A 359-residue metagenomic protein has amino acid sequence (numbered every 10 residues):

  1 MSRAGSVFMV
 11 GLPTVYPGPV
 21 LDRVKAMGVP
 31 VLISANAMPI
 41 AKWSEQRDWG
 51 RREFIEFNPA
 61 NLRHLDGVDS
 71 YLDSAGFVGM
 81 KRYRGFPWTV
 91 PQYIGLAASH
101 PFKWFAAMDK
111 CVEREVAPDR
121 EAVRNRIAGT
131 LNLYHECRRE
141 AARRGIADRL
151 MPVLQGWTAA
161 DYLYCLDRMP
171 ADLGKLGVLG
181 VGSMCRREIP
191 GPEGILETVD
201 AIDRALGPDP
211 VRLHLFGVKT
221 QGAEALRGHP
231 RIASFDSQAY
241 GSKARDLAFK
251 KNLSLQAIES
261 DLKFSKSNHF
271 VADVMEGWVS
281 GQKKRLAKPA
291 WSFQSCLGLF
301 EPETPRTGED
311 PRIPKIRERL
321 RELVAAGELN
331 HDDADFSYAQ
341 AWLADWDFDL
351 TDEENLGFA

Functional and structural regions predicted by a protein language model:
M1-R138, L299, P311, R321 (+2 more regions): Non-catalytic, usually N-terminal nucleic-acid engagement modules in DNA/RNA processing proteins
S2-V7, G67-A75, R143-M151, R204-F216: Short beta-strand/loop segments at the ligand-binding rim of alpha/beta enzyme cores
L12-V15, N36-M38, A75-G79, K110-V112 (+4 more regions): Active-site beta-loop-alpha junctions enriched in small/polar residues
A26-P30, G67, P101-F102, A171-L179 (+2 more regions): Glycine-enriched alpha-helix->loop->beta-strand junction motifs that scaffold or abut catalytic
A37-P39, K175-R186, F216-S260, E309-R312 (+4 more regions): Glycine-rich phosphate-binding active-site loops on the catalytic face of alpha/beta enzymes
G85-A98, Y164-A171, V218-S234: Catalytic cores of alpha/beta
A159-D172, P190-A201: Distinct, well-ordered alpha-helical segments
M184, P190-V211, E224: Donor nucleotide-activated moiety binding/catalytic core segment of transferases that use nucleotide-activated donors
